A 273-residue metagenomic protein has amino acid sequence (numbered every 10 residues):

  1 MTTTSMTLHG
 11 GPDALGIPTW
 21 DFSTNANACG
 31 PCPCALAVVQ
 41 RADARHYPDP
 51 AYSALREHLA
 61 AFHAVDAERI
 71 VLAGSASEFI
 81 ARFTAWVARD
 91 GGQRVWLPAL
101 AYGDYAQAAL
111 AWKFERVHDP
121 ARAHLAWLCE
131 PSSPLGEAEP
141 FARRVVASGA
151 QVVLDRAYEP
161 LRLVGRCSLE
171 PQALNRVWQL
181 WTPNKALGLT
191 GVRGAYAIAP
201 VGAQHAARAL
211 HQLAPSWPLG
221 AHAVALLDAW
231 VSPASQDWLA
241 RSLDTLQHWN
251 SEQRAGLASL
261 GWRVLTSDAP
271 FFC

Functional and structural regions predicted by a protein language model:
M1-P50, H58, A150: N-terminal "arm"/small-domain region of PLP-dependent enzymes with the aminotransferase-like
C32, P50, Q179-L257, R263: PLP-dependent aminotransferase class I/II
A37-E78, W249-E252: Conserved N-terminal alpha-helix of the aminotransferase class I/II PLP-enzyme fold
Y52-S53, D66-Q93, Y105, A195: Conserved beta-loop-alpha segment that forms the PLP phosphate-binding cup at the N-terminus of a helix
H63, W86-W112, D244: Short, charged N-terminal beta->alpha structural module
I70, A150, R176-V177: Short, conserved active-site loop motifs that form the nucleotide-linked donor/cofactor pocket
V117-V164: Active-site phosphate-binding strand-loop segment of PLP-dependent enzymes
L265-F271: Short Gly/Ser/Thr- and Asp/Glu-enriched loop/turn motifs at secondary-structure junctions
